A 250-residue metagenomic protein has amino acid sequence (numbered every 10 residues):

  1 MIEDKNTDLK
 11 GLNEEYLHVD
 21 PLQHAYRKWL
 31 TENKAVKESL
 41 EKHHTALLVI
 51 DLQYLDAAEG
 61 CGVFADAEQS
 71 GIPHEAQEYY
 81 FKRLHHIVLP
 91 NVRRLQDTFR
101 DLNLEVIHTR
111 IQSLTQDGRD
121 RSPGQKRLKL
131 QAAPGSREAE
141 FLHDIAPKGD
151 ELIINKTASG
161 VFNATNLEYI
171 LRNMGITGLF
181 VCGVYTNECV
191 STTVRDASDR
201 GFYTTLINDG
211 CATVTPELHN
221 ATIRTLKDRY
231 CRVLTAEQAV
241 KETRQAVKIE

Functional and structural regions predicted by a protein language model:
M1-A46, V63-Q69, R94-L102, S113-L114 (+1 more regions): Active-site-adjacent betaalpha module
L48-I50: Short hydrophobic beta-strand that contains or immediately precedes a catalytic carboxylate
Q53-C61: Short acidic, Gly/Ser-rich segments with clustered Asp/Glu that frequently serve as metal-coordination loops in enzyme
D56, E78-L84, L179-C182: Surface-exposed cleft-lining segments at the edges of enzyme active sites
A57, T115-G118: Short catalytic/ligand-binding loop motif for oxyanion handling, primarily in non-cytosolic enzymes, centered on
G60-F81: A solvent-exposed, charged loop/short amphipathic helix patch at secondary-structure junctions
K82-R93: Alpha-helix-centered segments that form part of catalytic cores
